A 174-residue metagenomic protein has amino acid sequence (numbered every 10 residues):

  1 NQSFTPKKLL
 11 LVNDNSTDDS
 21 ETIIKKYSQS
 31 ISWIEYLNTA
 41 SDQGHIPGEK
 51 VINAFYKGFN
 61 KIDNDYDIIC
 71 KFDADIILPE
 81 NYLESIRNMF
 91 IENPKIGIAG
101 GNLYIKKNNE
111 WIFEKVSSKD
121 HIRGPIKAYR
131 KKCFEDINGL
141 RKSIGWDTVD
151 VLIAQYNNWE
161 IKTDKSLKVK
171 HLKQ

Functional and structural regions predicted by a protein language model:
N1-P6: Short, acidic, metal-binding catalytic loop of nucleotide-sugar glycosyltransferases
N13-T22: A conserved acidic beta->alpha catalytic loop
I52-I68: Active-site nucleotide-sugar/metal-binding loop of Leloir-type enzymes
D65-I77: Short beta-strand-to-loop acidic/aromatic patch adjacent to the donor-nucleotide binding site
I77-I112: Conserved donor NDP-sugar-binding/catalytic core segment of glycosyltransferases
K107, A128, S143-G145, E160-K165 (+1 more regions): Conserved active-site beta-strand element of glycosyltransferases/polysaccharide synthases
R123-N138: Conserved nucleotide-sugar donor-binding and metal-coordinating catalytic region shared by glycosyltransferases
I144-L152: Acidic donor-binding loop at a coil-to-helix junction in glycosyltransferase catalytic cores that engages
